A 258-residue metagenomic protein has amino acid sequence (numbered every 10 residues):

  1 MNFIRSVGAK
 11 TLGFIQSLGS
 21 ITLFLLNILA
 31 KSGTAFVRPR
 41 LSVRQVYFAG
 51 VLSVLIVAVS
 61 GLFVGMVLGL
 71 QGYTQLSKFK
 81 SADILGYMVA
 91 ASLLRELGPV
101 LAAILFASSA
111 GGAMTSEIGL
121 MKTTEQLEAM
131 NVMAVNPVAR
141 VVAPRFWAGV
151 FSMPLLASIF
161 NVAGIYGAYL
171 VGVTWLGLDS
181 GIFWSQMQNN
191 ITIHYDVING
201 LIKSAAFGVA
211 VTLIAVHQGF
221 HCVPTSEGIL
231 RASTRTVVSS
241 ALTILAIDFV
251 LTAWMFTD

Functional and structural regions predicted by a protein language model:
M1-L41, Q218-V223: Short, membrane-interfacial amphipathic segments enriched in basic
T34-V59, V238-A241: Membrane-interface helix starts
Q45, N136-A157, A232, T236: Start (N-cap) of specific transmembrane helices in multi-pass transporter permeases
I56, S60, A82-M114, A148-A157 (+1 more regions): Loop-to-helix entry region at the N-terminal start of transmembrane alpha-helices in multi-pass membrane transporters
S60-F63, A102-A110, A143-G172, I214 (+1 more regions): Hydrophobic alpha-helical transmembrane segments that constitute the membrane-spanning cores of multi-pass membrane
Q71-L94, V162-A205, V209, L213-S233 (+1 more regions): Membrane-interfacial helix-loop-helix connectors in multipass membrane proteins
I118-A143, S226-I229: Short cytoplasmic-facing helical segments at TM-TM junctions of multi-pass membrane proteins
A139-A148, V237-T257: Hydrophobic alpha-helical transmembrane segments of integral membrane proteins
